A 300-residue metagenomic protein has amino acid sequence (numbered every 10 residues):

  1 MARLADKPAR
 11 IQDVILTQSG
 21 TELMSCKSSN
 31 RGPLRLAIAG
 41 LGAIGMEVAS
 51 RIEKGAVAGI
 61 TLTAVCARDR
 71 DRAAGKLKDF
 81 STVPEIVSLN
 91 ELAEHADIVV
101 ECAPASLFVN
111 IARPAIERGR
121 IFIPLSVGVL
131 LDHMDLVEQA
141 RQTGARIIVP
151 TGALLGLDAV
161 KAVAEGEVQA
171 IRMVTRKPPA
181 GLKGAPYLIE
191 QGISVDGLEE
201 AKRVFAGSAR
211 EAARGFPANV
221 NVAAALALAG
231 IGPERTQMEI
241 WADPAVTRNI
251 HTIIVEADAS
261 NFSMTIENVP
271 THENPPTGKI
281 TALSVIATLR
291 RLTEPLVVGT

Functional and structural regions predicted by a protein language model:
I15, G20-R31: A short, basic/flexible loop-to-alpha-helix module at the beginning of a structural domain
A39, A153-T300: Active-site-lining helix/loop region of Rossmann-like oxidoreductase modules
G45-M46: N-terminal Rossmann-fold NAD(P) dinucleotide-binding loop
A56-K76: NAD(P)-binding Rossmann-fold cofactor-contacting core
P84-E117, G128-H133: Beta-loop-alpha module in the N-terminal Rossmann-like domain of NAD(P)-dependent dehydrogenases, especially those
E101, P124-L125, I147-T151: General beta-strand structural signal in soluble alpha/beta enzymes
R118-I121, T143-A145: A short helix->loop->beta-strand "cap" motif at the edges of active sites that frequently abuts
V127-R146: Rossmann-fold NAD(P)-binding glycine/threonine-rich loop
